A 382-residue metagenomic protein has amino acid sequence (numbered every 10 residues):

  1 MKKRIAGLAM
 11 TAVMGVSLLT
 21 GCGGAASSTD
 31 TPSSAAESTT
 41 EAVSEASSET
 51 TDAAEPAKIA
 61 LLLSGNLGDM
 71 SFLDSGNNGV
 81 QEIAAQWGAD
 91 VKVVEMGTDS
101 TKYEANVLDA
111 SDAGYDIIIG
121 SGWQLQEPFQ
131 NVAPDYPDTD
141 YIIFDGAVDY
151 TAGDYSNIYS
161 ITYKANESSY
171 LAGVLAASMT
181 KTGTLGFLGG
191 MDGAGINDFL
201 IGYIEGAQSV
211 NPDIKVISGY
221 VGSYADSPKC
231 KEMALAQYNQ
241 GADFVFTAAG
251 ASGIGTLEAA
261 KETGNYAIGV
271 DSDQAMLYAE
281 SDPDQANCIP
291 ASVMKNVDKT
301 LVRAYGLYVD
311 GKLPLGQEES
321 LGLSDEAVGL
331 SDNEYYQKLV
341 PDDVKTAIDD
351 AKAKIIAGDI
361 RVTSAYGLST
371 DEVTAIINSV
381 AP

Functional and structural regions predicted by a protein language model:
M1-A9: Positively charged n-region of N-terminal signal peptides that target proteins for export
A9, G23-G24: Long terminal accessory regions outside catalytic cores
T11-V13: Repetitive helical segments and hydrophobic/amphipathic motifs
S17-G21: C-terminal motif of bacterial Sec signal peptides marking the signal peptidase cleavage site
A26-D30, S34-P382: A residue-level marker of the well-folded mature domains of exported/periplasmic proteins
